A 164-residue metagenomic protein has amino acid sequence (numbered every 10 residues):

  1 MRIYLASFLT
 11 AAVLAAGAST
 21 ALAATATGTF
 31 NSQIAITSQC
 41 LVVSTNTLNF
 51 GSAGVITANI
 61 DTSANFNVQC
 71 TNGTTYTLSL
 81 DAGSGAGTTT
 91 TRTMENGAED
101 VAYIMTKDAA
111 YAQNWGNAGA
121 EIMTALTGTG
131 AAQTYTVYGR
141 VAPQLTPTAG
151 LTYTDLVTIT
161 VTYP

Functional and structural regions predicted by a protein language model:
M1-F8: Bacterial N-terminal signal peptides that target proteins for export
V13-L14: Eukaryotic N-terminal accessory cofactor-binding modules
A18-A21: N-terminal signal peptide c-region/cleavage motif recognized by signal peptidases
A23-E95, I122-P164: N-terminal small/polar-rich segments of proteins
D81-G83, I104-D108: Predominantly extracellular/luminal cell-surface or secreted proteins
M94-N96, K107-D108: Acidic surface patches and DE-rich sequence motifs
G97-V101: Contiguous segments within soluble domain cores/interaction surfaces
A110-Y111, A118: Solvent-exposed, low-complexity segments and loops of surface/extracellular structural proteins
